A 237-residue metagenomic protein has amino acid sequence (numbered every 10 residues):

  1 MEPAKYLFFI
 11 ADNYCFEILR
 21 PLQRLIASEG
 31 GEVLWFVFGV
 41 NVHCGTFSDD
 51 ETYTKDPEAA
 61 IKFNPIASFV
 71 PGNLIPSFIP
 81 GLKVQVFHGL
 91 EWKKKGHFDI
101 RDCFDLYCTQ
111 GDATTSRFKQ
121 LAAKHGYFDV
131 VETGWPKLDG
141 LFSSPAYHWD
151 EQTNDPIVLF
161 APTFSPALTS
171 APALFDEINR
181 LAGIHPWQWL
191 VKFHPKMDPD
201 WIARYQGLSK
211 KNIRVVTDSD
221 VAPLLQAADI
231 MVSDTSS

Functional and structural regions predicted by a protein language model:
E2-L7, I157: Extreme N-terminal starter segment of soluble prokaryotic enzymes
L7-S143: Active-site and donor-binding regions of nucleotide-sugar-utilizing enzymes
C15-E29, K137-Y205: Conserved catalytic-core segment of nucleotide-activated headgroup transferases in glycan assembly
L34-S48, A182-T217: Catalytic donor nucleotide-activated moiety binding site of glycosyltransferases and closely related
G45-E51, V84-F87, P166-T169, L208-R214 (+1 more regions): Short, flexible loop segments at the rims of nucleotide/cofactor-binding pockets, characterized by
I66-N73, S143-P156, D229-T235: Short, surface-exposed amphipathic charged segments that create phosphate/polyanion-binding patches used for binding
I79-F87, D218-S237: A donor-sugar binding/catalytic signature common to diverse glycosyltransferases and related nucleotide-sugar
E91, M197, S237: Short, glycine/acidic-enriched loop or turn micro-motifs at the edges of active sites
